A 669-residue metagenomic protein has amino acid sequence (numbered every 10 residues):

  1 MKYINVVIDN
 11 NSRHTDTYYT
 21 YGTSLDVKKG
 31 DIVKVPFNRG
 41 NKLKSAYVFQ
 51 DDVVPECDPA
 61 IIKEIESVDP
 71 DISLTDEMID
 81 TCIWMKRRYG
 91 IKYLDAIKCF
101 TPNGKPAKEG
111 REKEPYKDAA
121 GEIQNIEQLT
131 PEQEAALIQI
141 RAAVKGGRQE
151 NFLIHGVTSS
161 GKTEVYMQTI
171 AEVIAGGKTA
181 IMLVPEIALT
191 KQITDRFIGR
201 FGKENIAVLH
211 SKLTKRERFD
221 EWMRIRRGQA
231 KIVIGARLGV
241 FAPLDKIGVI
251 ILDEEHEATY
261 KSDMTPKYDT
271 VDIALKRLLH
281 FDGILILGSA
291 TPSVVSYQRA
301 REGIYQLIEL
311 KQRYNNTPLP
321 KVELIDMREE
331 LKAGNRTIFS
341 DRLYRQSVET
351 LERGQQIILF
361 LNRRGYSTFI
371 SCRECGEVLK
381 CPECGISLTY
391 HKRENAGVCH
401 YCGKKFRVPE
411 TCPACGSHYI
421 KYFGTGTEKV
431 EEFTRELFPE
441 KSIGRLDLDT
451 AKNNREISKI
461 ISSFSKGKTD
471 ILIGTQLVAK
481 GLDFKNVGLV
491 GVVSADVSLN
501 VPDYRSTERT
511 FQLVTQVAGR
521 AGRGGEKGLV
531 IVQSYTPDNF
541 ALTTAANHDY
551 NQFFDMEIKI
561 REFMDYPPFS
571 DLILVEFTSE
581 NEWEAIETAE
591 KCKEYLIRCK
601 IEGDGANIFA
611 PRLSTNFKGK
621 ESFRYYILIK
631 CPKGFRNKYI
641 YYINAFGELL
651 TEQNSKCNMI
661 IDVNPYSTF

Functional and structural regions predicted by a protein language model:
M1-L153, S159: Terminal, basic amphipathic appendages of nucleotide-handling enzymes
G22, K656, S667-F669: Intrinsically disordered, low-complexity basic tails and flexible linkers associated with large NTP-driven
V27-D31, E582-E587, G634-N644: Short, conserved charged micro-motifs
P55-S67, R612-S614, G619-C631: Solvent-exposed, membrane-proximal periplasmic/extracellular interface segments of envelope transport and secretion
P102-P106, I660-T668: Long, charged, helix-prone linker segments
T130, R148-K231, G235-E576, N581-I586 (+3 more regions): Inter-lobe coupling/hinge segments of SF2-like helicase ATPases
K593-E602, N644-C657: A common structural junction motif
C599-S614, S655-N664: Short beta-strand elements
